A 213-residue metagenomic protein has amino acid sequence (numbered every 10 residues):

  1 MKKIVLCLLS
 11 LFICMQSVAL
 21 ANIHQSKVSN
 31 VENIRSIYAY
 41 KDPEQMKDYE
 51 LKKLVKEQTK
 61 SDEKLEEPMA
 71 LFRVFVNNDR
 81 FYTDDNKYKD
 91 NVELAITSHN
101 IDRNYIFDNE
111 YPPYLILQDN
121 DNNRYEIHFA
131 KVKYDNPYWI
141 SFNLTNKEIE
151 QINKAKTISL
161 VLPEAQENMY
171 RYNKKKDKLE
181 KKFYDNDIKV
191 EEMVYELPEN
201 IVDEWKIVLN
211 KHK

Functional and structural regions predicted by a protein language model:
M1-N22: Classical Sec-dependent N-terminal signal peptides that target proteins to the secretory pathway
L20-K213: A generic "folded-domain core" signal
